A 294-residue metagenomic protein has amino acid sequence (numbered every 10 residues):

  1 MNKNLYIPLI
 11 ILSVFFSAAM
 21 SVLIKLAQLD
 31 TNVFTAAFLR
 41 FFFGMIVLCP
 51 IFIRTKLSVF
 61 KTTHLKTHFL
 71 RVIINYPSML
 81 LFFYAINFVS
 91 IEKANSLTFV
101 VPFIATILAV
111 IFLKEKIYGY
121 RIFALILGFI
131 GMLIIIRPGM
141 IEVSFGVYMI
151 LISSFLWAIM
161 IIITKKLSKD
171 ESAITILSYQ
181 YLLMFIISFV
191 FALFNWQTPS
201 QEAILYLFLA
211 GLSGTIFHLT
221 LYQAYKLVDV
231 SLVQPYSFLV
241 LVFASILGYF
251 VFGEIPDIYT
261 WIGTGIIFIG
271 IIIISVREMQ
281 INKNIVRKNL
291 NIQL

Functional and structural regions predicted by a protein language model:
M1-T35, E142-K166, K283-L294: Glycine-/small-residue-enriched transmembrane alpha-helix faces in small-molecule transporters and effluxers
L5-S13, F52, L57-L81, F145-S153 (+3 more regions): Loop-to-transmembrane-helix transition segments
V14-V22, C49, V72, Y76-L80 (+8 more regions): Hydrophobic/small/kink-forming positions within alpha-helical transmembrane segments of polytopic membrane proteins
D30-P77, L156-M160, S178-N195: Transmembrane alpha-helices of multi-pass small-molecule transport proteins
F43-V47, L97-I111, I126-L127, L183-I187 (+2 more regions): Alpha-helical transmembrane segments of compact multi-pass small-molecule transporters, enriched in specific families
A94-V100, L167-L182, H218-F250: Helix-helix packing/entry segments at the starts of transmembrane helices
T98, K114-I134, M140, S144-V147 (+2 more regions): Loop-to-transmembrane alpha-helix entry segments
V242-L294: C-terminal-most transmembrane helix of multi-pass membrane proteins
